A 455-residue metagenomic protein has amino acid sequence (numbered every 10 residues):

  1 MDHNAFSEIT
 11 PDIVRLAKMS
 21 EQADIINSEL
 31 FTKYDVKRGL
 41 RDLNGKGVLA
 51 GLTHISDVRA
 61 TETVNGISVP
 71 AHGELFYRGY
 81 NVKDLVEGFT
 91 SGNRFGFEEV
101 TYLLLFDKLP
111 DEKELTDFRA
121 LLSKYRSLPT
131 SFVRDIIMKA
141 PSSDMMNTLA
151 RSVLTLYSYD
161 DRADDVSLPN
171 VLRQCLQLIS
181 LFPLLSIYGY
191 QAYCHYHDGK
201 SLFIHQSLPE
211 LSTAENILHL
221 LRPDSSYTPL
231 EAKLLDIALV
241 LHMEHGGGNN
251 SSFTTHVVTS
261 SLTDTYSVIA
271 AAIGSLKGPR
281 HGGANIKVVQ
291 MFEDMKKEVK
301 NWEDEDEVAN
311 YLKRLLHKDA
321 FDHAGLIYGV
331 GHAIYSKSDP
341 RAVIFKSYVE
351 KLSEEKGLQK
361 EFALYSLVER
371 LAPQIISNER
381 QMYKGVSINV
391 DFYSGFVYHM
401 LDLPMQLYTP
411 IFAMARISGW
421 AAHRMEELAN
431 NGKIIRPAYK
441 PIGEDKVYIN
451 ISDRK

Functional and structural regions predicted by a protein language model:
M1-K455: Non-transmembrane, aqueous-exposed alpha-helical and coiled segments at domain scale
